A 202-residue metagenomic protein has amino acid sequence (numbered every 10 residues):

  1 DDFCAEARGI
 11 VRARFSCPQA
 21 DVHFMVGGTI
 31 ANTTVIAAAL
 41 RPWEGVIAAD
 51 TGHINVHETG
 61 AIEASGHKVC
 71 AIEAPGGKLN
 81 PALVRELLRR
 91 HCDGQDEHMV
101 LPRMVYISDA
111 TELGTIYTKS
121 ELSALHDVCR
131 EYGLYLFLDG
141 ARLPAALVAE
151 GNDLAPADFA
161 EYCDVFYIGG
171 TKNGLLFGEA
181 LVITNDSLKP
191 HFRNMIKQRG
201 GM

Functional and structural regions predicted by a protein language model:
D1-M202: Conserved PLP-enzyme active-site core in the AAT-like
